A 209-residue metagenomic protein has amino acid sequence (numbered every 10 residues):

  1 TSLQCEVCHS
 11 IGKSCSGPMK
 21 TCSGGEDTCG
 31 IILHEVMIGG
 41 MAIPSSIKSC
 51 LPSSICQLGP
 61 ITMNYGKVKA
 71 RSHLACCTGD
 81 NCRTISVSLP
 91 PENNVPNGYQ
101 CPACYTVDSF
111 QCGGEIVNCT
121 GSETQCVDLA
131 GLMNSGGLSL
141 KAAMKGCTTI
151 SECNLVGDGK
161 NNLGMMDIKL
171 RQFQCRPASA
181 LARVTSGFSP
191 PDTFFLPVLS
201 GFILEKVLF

Functional and structural regions predicted by a protein language model:
T1-F209: Disulfide-rich, cysteine-dense mature extracellular segments of secreted or cell-surface proteins
